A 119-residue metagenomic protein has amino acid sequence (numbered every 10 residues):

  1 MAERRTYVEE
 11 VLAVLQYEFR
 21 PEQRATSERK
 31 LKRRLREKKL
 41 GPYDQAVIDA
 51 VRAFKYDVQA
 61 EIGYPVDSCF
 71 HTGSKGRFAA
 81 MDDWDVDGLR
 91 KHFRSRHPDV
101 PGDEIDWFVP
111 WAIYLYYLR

Functional and structural regions predicted by a protein language model:
M1-R119: Charged, amphipathic alpha-helical regulatory modules used for macromolecular assembly or allosteric control
